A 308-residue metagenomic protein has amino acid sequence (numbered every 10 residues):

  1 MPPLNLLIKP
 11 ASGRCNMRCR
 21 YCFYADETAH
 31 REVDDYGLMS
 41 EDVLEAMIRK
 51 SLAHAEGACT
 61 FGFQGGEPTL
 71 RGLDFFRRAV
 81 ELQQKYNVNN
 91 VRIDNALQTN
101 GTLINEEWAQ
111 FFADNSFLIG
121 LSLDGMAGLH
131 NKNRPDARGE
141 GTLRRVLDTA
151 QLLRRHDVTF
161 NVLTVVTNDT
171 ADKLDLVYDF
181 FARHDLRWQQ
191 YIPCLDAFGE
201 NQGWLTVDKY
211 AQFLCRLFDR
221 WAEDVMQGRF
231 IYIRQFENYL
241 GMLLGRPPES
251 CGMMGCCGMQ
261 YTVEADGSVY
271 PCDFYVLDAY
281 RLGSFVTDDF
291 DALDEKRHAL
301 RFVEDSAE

Functional and structural regions predicted by a protein language model:
P2-D42: Canonical Radical SAM [4Fe-4S] cluster-binding loop centered on the CxxxCxxC motif and its immediate flanking residues
A11-R18, E67-L70, C257, E308: Cysteine-centered iron-sulfur cluster-binding motifs in ferredoxin-type domains/subunits of redox enzymes
C15, C19-C22, C251, C257 (+1 more regions): Short cysteine clusters
L44-R49, A53-G62, R71-C194: Radical SAM/AdoMet-radical enzyme domain recognition
K132, D136-R144, Q151, R155-C256 (+2 more regions): Radical SAM enzyme [4Fe-4S]-AdoMet core and its adjacent flexible, acidic and glycine-rich loops/tails across
V276-E308: Membrane-interface junctions of multi-pass transporters
